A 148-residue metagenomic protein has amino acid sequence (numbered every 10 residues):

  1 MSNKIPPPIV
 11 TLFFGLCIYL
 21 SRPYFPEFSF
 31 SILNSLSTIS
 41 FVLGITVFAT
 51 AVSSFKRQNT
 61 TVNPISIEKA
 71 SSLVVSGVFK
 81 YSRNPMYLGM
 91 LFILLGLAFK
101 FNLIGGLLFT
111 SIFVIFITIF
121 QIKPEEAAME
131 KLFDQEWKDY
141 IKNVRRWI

Functional and structural regions predicted by a protein language model:
M1-S76, L88-I148: Membrane-anchoring alpha-helices and their flanking helix-loop junctions
V78-Y81: Generic transmembrane alpha-helix motif of multi-pass integral membrane proteins
N84: Extended, alpha-helix-rich binding/interface surfaces that flank or overlap catalytic cores and mediate recognition
